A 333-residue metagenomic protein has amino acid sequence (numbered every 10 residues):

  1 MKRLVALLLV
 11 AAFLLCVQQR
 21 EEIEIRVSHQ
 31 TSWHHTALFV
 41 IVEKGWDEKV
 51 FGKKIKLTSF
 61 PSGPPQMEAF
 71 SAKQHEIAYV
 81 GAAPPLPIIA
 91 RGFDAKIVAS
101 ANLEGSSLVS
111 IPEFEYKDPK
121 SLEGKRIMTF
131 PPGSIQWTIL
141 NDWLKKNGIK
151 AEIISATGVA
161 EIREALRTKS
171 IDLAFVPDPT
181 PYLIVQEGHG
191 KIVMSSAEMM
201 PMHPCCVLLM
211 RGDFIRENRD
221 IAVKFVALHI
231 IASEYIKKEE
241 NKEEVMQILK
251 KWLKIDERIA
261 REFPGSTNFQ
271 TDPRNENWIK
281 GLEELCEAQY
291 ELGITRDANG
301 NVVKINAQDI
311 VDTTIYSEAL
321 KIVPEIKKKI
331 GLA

Functional and structural regions predicted by a protein language model:
M1-E24, P324-A333: Short, low-complexity disordered leader/linker segments with a strong preference for bacterial N-terminal type II
E21-A156, A165, D172-D178, H189-S196 (+2 more regions): Short, glycine-/small- and polar/acidic-enriched structural segments that line small-molecule recognition paths
S32, P64, Y79, F130-I135 (+5 more regions): Soluble non-cytosolic domains of exported or imported proteins
A83-P84, F114, G158-W252: Pocket-lining segment of extracytoplasmic ligand-binding domains
A90-F93, V109-S110, E164, Q186-H189 (+3 more regions): Short secondary-structure transition/capping segments
R216-A298: Secondary-structure end/capping motifs
Q289-A333: Conserved C-terminal helix/tail region of periplasmic/extracytoplasmic solute-binding proteins
